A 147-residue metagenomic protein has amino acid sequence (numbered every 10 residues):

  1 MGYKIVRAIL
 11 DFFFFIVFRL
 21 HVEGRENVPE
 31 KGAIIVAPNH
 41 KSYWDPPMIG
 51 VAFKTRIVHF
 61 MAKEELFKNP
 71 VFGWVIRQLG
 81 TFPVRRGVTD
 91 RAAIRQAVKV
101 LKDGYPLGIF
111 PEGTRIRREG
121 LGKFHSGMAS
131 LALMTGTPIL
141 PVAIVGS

Functional and structural regions predicted by a protein language model:
M1-I5: Helix-enriched interaction subdomains in cytosolic or periplasmic regions, typified by TIR/SEFIR signaling/NADase cores
R7, F15-S147: Soluble catalytic domains of membrane acyltransferases
